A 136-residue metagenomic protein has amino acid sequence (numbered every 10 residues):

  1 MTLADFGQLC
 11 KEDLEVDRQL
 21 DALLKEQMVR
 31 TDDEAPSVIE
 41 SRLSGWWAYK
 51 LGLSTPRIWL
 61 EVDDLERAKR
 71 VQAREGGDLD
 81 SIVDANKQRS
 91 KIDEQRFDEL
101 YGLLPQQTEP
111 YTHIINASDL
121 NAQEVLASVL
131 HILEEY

Functional and structural regions predicted by a protein language model:
M1-K50, D64-L65, G76-D78, K91: ATP-dependent small-molecule kinase phosphotransfer cores that center on conserved nucleotide phosphate-binding segments
Q8, E12, T55, H113 (+1 more regions): Conserved short-loop catalytic and cofactor-binding motifs
D17-K25, A122-L133: Short, amphipathic alpha-helical "lid/cap" segments that border enzyme active or binding sites
T31, R74, D93, F97-L100 (+1 more regions): Solvent-exposed amphipathic alpha-helical surface segments
E34, S54, E109-T112: Short, well-ordered alpha-helix to beta-strand connector turns
W46, D78-S128: Small-molecule kinase domains that catalyze NTP-dependent phosphoryl transfer to phosphate-bearing small molecules
G52-R89: Conserved phosphate-donor/acceptor-positioning beta-strand/loop module used by diverse small-molecule
